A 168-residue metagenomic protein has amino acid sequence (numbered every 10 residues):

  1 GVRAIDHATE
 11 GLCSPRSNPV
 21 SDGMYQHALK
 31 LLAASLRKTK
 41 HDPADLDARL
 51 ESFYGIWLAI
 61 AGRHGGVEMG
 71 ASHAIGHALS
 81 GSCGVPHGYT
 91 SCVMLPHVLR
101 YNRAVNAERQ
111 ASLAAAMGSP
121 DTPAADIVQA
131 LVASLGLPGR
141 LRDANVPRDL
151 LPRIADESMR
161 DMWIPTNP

Functional and structural regions predicted by a protein language model:
G1-S17, R109-S112, A133-G136, D156: A glycine/threonine-rich phosphate-anchoring loop and its flanking beta-alpha core in nucleotide/phosphate-binding
R3-A8, S52, S82, P168: Proteins with a high burden of low-complexity, intrinsically disordered sequence enriched in S/T/G/P/A and R, requiring
G11-I127: Active-site segments that bind and position negatively charged phosphate/pyrophosphate groups
Q110-P168: C-terminal charged capping/lid subdomain of soluble metabolic enzymes
